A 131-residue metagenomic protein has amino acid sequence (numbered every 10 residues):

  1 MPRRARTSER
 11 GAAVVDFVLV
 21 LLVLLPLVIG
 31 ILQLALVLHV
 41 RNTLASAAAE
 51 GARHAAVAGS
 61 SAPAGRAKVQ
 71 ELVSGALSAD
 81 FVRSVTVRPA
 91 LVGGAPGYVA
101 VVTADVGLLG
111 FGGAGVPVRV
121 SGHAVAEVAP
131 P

Functional and structural regions predicted by a protein language model:
M1-K68: Alpha-helical assembly-interface signal, strongest on the long, hydrophobic N-terminal helix that forms
P2-R4, P63-P131: Short, conserved structural patches
